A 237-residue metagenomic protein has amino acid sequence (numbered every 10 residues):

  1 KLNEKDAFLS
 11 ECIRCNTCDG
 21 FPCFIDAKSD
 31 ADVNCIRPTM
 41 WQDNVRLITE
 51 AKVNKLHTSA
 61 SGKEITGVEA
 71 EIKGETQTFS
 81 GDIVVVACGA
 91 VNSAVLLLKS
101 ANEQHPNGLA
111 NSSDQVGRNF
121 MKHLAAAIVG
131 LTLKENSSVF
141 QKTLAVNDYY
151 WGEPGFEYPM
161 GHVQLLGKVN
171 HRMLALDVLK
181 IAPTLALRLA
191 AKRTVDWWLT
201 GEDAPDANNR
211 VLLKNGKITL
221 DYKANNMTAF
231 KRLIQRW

Functional and structural regions predicted by a protein language model:
K1-V53: Conserved redox-cofactor binding core of oxidoreductases
A7-E11, K28-S29, V84, F156-H162 (+1 more regions): A broad, low-specificity signal for short, low-complexity segments enriched in glycine/proline and polar/charged
F8-R14, D19, K52, N92 (+5 more regions): Glycine-rich, flexible loop/turn motifs
P22-S29, V86-A87, A110, K223-M227: Hydrophobic alpha-helical scaffolding
I36, L97-L98, I234-W237: Non-transmembrane alpha-helical segments in soluble domains of secreted/periplasmic/extracellular proteins
Q42, A51, K55-K63, V68-F140: Glycine-rich loop(s) and the adjacent beta-strand/alpha-helix scaffold that form part
S113-Q235: FAD cofactor-binding and catalytic pocket of flavoenzymes
